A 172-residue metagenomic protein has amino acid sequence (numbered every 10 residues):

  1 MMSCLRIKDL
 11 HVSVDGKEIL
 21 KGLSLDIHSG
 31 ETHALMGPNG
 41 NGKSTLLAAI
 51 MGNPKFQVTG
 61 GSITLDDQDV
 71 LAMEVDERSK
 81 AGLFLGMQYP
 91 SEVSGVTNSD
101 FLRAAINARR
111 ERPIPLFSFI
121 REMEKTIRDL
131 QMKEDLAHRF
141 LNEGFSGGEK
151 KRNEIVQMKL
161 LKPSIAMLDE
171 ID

Functional and structural regions predicted by a protein language model:
L5-I7, L20-G22: Conserved structural motif at the start of ABC-family nucleotide-binding domains
K17-E18, E77: Short coil-to-beta microelement around the adenine-binding A-loop and adjacent beta1/P-loop entry of ABC ATPase
H33-L35, L47: Short hydrophobic beta-strand immediately N-terminal to the Walker A/P-loop
M36-N41: The feature captures the beta-strand-to-loop junction immediately N-terminal to the Walker
M51: Helix-to-loop junction immediately C-terminal to a conserved catalytic motif
S62-R78, N142: ABC ATPase NBD Q-loop/coupling interface
S91-S164: ABC-family P-loop ATPase nucleotide-binding domains
